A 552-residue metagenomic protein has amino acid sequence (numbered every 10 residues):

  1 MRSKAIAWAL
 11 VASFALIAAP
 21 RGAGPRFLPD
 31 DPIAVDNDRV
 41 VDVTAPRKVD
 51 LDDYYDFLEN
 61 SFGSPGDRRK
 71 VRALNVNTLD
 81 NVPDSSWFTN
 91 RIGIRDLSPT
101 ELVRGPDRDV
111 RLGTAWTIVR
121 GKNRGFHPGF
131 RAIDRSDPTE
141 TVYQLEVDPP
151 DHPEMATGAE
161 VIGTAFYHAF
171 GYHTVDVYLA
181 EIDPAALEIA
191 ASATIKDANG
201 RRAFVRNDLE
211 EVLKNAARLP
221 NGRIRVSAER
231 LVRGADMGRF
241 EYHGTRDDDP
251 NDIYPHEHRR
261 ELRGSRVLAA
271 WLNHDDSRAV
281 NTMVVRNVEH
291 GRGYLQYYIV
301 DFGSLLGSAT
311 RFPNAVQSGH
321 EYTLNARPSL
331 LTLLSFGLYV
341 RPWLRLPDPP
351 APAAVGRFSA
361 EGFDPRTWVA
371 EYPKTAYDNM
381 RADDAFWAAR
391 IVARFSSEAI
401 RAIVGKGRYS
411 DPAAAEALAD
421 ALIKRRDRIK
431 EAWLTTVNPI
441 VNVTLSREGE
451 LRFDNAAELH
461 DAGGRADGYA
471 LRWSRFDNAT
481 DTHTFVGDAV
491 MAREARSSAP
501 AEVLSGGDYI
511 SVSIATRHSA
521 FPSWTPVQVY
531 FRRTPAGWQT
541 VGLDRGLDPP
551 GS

Functional and structural regions predicted by a protein language model:
W8-I17: Bacterial N-terminal signal peptides
L16-P25: Bacterial Sec-dependent signal peptides at the C-terminal "C-region" and cleavage site
R26-K48, E289-R452, E458-H460: C-terminal catalytic region of ATP-dependent kinase domains
D56-V103: Low-complexity, highly charged intrinsically disordered N-terminal segments that act as targeting/localization
R104-Y242, S498-E502, Y509-S552: Conserved ATP-binding subdomain of kinase catalytic cores across diverse folds
M155-E160, F170, F240-W343: Conserved kinase catalytic-core segment
D461-T484, I514: Extended low-complexity, serine/threonine- and proline-enriched intrinsically disordered segments
T480-R496: Solvent-exposed serine/threonine-rich low-complexity stretches and specific carbohydrate-binding patches
